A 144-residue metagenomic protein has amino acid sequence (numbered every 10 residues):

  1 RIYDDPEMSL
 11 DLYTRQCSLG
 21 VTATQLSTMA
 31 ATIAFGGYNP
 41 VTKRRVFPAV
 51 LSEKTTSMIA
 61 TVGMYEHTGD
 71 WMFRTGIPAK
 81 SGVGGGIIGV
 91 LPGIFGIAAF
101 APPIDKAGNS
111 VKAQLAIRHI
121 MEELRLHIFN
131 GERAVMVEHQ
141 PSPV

Functional and structural regions predicted by a protein language model:
R1-V41, V46: Active-site-proximal helix/loop microenvironment of the serine DD-peptidase/beta-lactamase transpeptidase fold
F35-V144: Structured C-terminal helix/loop/strand segments within mature extracytoplasmic catalytic/sensor domains
